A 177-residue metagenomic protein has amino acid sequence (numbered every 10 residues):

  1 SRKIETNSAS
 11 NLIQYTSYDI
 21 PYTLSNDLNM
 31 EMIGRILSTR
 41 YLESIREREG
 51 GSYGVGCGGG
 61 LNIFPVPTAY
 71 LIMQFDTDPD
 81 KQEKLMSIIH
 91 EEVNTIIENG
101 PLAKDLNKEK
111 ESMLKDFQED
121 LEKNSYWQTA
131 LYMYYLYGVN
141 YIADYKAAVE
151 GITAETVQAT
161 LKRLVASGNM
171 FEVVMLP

Functional and structural regions predicted by a protein language model:
S1-R2, G56-G60, V157-Q158: Glycine-rich, charged/polar anion/phosphate-binding loops that engage phosphate groups from diverse ligands
K3-N7, I63-P65, R163-L164: Replace "in large, NTP-powered and nucleic-acid-processing enzymes" with "in large, NTP-powered factors and other
A9-T23, D27, R46-G151, N169-L176: M16 family metallopeptidases and their MPP-like homologs
G34, E43: Long, His/Glu/Asp-enriched segments that create or flank divalent metal/ion-associated functional microenvironments
T153-T160, L164: A short, acidic, amphipathic alpha-helical segment used as a generic capping/interface helix at domain edges
